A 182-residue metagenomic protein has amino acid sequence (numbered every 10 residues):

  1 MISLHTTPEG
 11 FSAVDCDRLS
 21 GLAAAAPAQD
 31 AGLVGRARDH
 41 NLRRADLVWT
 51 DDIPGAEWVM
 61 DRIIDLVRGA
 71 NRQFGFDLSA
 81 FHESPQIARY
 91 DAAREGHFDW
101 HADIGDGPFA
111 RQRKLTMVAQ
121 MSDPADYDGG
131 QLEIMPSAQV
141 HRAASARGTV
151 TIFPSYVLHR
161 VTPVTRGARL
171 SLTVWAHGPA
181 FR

Functional and structural regions predicted by a protein language model:
M1-V150, Y156-R182: Fe(II)/2-oxoglutarate oxygenase catalytic core
